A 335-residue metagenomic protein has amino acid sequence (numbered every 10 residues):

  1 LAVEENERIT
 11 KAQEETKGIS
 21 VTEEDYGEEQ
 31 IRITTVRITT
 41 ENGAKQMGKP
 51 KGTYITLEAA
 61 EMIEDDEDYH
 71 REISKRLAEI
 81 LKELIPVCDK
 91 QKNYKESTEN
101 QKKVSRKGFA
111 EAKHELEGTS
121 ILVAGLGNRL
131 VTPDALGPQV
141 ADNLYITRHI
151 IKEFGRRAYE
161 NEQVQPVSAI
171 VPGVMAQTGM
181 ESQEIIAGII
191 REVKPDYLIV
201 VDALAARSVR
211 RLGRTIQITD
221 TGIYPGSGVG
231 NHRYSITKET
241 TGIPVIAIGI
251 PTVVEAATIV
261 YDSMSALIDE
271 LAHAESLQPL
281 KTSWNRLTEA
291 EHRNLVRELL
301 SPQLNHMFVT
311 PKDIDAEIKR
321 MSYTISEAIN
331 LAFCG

Functional and structural regions predicted by a protein language model:
L1-K51: N-terminal amphipathic/basic leader segments beginning at the initiator methionine
E41-V87: An N-terminal, well-structured beta->alpha segment
T56-A60, S120-V131, A169-G173: Short glycine-rich or small-residue beta-strand-to-loop segments that form or flank ligand, phosphate, metal/Fe-S
D89-E117: Intrinsically disordered, low-complexity terminal tails and inter-domain linkers enriched for S/T/G/P/D/E
N128-Q165, A169: Glycine-rich phosphate/diphosphate-binding loop of Rossmann-like nucleotide-binding domains
E160-I189: A structural-propensity feature for long, helix-poor, extended segments
I170-V171, V200-G335: A structural signal for small-residue-enriched, beta-sheet-centric alpha/beta enzyme cores and oligomeric scaffold folds
